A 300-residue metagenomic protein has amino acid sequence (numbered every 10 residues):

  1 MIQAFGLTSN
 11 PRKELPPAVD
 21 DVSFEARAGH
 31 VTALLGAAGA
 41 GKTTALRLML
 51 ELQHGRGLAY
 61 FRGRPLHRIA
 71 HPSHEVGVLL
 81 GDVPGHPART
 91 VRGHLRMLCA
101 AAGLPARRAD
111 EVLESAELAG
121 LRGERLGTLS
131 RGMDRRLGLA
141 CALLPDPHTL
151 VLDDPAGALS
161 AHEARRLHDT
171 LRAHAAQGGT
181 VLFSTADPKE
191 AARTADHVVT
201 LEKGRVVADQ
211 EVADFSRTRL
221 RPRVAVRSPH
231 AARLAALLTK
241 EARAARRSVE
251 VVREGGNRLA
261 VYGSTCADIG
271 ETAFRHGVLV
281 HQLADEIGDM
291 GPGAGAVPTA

Functional and structural regions predicted by a protein language model:
M1-D21, A28, R68: A short, flexible loop at the N-terminus of ABC-type nucleotide-binding domains that lies
G55-H71: Conserved ABC transporter NBD signature motif
D82, P87-A101: Q-loop/switch helix immediately C-terminal to the Walker
R96, R107-R122: Conserved ABC ATPase "signature" region
L150-D154: Catalytic Walker B motif of ABC-type/P-loop ATPase nucleotide-binding domains
H168-L182, A186-L259: ABC transporter nucleotide-binding domain
Y262-A300: C-terminal coupling/interaction segments
